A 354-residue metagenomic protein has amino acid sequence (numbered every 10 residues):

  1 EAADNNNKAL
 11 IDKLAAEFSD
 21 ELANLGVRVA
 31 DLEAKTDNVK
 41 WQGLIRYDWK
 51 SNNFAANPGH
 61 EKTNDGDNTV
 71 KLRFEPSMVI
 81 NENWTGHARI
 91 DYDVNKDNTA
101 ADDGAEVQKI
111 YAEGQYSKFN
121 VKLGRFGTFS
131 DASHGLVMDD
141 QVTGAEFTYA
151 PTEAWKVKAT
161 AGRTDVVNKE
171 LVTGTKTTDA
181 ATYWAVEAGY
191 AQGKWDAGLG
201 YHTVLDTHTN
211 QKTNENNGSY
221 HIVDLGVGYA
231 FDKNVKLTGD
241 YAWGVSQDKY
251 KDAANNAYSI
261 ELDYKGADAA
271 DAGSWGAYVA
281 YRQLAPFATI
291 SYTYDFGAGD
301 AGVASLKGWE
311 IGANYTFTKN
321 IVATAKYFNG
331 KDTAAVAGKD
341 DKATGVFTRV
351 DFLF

Functional and structural regions predicted by a protein language model:
E1-R46: N-terminal periplasmic/intermembrane-space "pro-region" immediately following the signal or transit peptide
N5, A9, K13, V29 (+6 more regions): Outer-membrane beta-barrel pore domains
N38-S51, E61-Y201, G228-Y229, A254-T293: Outer membrane beta-barrel
